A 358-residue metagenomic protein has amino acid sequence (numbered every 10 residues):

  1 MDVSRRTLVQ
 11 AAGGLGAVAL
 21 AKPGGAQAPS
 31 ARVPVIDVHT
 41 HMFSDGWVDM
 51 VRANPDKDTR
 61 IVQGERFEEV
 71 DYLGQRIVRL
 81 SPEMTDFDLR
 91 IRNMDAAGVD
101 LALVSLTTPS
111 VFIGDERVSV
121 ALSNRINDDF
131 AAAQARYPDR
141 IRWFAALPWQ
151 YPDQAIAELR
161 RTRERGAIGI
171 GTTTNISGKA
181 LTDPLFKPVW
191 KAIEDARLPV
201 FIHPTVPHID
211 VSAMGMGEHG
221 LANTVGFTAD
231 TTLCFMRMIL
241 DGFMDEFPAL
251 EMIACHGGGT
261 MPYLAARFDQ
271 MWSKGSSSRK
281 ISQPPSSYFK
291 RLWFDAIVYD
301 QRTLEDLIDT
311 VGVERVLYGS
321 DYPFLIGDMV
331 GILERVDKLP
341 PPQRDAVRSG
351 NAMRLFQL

Functional and structural regions predicted by a protein language model:
D2-L358: Helix-coil boundary/capping segments in enzymes
